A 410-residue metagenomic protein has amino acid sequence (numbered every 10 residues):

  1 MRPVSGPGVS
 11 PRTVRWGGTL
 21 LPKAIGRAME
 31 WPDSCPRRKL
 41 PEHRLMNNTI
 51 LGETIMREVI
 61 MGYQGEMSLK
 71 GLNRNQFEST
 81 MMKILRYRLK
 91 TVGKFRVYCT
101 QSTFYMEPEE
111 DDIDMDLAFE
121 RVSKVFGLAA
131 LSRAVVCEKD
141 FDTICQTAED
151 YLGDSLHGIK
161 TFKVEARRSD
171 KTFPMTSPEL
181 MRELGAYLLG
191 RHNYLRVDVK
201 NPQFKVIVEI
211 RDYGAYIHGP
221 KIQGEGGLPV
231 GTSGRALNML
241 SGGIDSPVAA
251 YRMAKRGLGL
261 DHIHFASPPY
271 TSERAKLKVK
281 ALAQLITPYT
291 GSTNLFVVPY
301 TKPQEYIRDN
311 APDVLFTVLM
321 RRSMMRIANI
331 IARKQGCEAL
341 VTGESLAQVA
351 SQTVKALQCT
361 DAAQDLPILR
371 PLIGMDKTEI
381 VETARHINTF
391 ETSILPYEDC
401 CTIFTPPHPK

Functional and structural regions predicted by a protein language model:
G6-G8, G17-G18, G26, G52: Residue-identity detector for glycine
L20-L21, L40, L45, L51: Leucine-biased recognition of intrinsically disordered, low-complexity hydrophobic segments
G52-L237, P247-T293, K302, A362: RNA-binding accessory domains that recognize and position tRNA/RNA substrates
E183-L188, K221-S233, Y300, Q304-E305 (+1 more regions): Active-site adenylate/phosphate-handling loop in enzymes that bind or generate adenylated species
N388-P396: A short alpha-helix-loop-beta-strand transition element characteristic of N-terminal alpha/beta dinucleotide-binding
